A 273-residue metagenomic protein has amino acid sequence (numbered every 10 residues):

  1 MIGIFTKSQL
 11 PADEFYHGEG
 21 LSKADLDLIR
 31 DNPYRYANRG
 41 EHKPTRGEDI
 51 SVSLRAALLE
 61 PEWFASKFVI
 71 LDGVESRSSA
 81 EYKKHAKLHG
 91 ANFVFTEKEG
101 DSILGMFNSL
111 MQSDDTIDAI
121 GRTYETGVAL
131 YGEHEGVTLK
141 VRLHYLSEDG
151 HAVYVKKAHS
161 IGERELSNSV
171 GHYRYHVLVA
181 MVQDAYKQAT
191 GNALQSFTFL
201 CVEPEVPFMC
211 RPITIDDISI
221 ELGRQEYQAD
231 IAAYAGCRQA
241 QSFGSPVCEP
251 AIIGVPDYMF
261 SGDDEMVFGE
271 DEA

Functional and structural regions predicted by a protein language model:
M1-K140, V247-C248: Metal-dependent nuclease catalytic cores that hydrolyze phosphodiester bonds in DNA/RNA, characterized by
Y16, Y34-Y36, Y82, Y124 (+8 more regions): Sequence-level detector for tyrosine residue identity
E19-G20, N38-G40, A86, V179 (+3 more regions): Generic alpha-helical secondary structure signal
R55-L59, L146, Q183, Q228: Residue-level recognition of well-ordered secondary-structure positions
E99, I103-M106, L178, G223 (+1 more regions): Amphipathic alpha-helical interface surfaces
L104-T126, Y154-V170, V247-D257, G262 (+1 more regions): Short, charge-rich amphipathic segments
G127-R224: Mg2+/Mn2+-dependent nuclease catalytic core
M181-A273: Metal-dependent nuclease catalytic regions and adjoining charged, substrate-binding loops involved in nucleic-acid end
